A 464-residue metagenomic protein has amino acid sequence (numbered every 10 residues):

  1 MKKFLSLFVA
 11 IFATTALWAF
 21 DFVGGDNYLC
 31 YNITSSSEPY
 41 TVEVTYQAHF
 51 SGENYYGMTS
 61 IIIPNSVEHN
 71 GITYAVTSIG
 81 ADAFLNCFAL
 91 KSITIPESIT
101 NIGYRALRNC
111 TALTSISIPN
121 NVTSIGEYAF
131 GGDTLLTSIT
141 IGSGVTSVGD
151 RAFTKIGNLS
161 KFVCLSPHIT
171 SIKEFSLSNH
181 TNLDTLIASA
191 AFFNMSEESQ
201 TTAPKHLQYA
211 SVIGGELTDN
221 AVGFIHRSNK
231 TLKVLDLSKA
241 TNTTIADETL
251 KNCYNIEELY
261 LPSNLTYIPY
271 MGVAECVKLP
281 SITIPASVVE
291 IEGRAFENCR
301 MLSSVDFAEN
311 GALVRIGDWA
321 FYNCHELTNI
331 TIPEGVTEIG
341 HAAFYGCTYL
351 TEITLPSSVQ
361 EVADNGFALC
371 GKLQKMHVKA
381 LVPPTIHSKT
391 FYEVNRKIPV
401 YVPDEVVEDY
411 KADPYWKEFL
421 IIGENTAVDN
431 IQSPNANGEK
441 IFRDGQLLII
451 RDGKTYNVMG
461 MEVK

Functional and structural regions predicted by a protein language model:
M1-F4: Positively charged n-region of N-terminal signal peptides that target proteins for export
F12-A19: Sec/Tat signal peptide C-region and signal peptidase I cleavage site
F20-D26: Cleaved targeting-peptide boundary
S35-P39, Y56-S78, F88-N101, T111-S124 (+13 more regions): Structural signature of tandem-repeat unit edges
A81-A83, G103-R108, G126-A129, G149-A152 (+8 more regions): Consensus positions within tandem repeat domains that build extended binding/scaffold surfaces
T154, F175-S178, E198-P204, V222-S228 (+3 more regions): A structural signal for leucine-rich repeat
K411-A427: A recurrent domain-boundary module in secreted/ectodomain proteins
N425-K464: C-terminal outer-membrane/trafficking sorting elements
